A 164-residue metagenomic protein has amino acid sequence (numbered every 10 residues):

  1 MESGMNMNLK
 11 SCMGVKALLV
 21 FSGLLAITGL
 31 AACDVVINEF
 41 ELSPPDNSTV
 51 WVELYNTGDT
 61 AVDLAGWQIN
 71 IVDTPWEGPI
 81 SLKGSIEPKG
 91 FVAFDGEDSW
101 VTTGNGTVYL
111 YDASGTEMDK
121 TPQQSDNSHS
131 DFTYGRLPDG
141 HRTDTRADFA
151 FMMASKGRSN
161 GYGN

Functional and structural regions predicted by a protein language model:
M1-M13: N-terminal secretory signal peptides that target proteins for export/translocation
E2-G4, L25, M118: Low-complexity intrinsically disordered segments
M5-N8, L18-L19, M152: Intrinsic disorder/low-complexity segments
G14, L30-N164: Intrinsically disordered, low-complexity linkers and terminal tails enriched in Ser/Thr/Pro/Gly with interspersed basic
A17-T28: Bacterial N-terminal signal peptides
